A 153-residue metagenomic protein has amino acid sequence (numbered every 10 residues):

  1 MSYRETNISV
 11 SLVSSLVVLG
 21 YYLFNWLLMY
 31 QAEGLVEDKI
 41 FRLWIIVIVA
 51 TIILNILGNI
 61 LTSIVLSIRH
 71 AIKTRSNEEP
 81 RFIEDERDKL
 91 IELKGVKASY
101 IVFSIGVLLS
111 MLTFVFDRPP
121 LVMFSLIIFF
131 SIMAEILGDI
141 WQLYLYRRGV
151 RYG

Functional and structural regions predicted by a protein language model:
M1-Q31, I140-G153: Cytosolic-side membrane-entry/anchor segment at the start of a transmembrane helix
S15-Y22, T51-N59, S104-V107, M111 (+1 more regions): Helical transmembrane-bundle signal
Q31-F41, F114-F124: Helix-coil boundary and interhelical linker segments in multi-pass alpha-helical membrane proteins
F41-L61, F129-M133: Alpha-helical transmembrane segments
I56-S76: Membrane-water interface of transmembrane alpha-helices
N77-S99: Short membrane-interface loop/juxtamembrane segments of multi-pass integral membrane proteins
A98-P120: Alpha-helical transmembrane segments and their membrane-interface junctions in multi-pass membrane proteins
P120-G153: Alpha-helical transmembrane segments and their immediate juxtamembrane interface regions
